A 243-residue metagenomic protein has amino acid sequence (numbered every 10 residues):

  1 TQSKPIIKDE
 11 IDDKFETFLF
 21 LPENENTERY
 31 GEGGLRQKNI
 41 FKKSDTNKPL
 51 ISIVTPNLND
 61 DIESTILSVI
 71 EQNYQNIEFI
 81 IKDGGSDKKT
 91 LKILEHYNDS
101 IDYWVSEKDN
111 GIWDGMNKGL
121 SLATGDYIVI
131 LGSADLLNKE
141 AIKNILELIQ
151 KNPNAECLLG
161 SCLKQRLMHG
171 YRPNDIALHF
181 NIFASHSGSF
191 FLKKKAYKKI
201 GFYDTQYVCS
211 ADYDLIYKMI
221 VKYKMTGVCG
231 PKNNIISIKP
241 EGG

Functional and structural regions predicted by a protein language model:
T1-S68: N-proximal low-complexity "stem/linker" segments adjacent to membrane-targeting elements
P49-S52, E78, D214: Cell-envelope/extracellular polymer assembly enzymes that use nucleotide-activated donors
V54, Y171-G243: Conserved nucleotide-sugar donor-binding catalytic segment
L67-N76: Short, acidic, metal-binding catalytic loop of nucleotide-sugar glycosyltransferases
Q75, D83-K92: A conserved acidic beta->alpha catalytic loop
S106-A123: Glycine-rich, basic loop-to-helix element that forms the pyrophosphate-binding segment of sugar-nucleotide handling
I128: Short aromatic/hydrophobic "clamp" motif used to bind/position activated sugar donors
L136, E140-Y171: Conserved donor NDP-sugar-binding/catalytic core segment of glycosyltransferases
